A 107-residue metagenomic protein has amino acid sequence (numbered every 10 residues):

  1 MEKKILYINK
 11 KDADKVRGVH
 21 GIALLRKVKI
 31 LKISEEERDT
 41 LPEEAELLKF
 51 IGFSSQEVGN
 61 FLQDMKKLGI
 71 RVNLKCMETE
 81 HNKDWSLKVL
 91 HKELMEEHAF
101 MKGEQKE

Functional and structural regions predicted by a protein language model:
M1-K4, L41-E46, R71: Glycine-rich, often proline-containing surface loops adjacent to acidic residues and nearby aromatics that form
M1-S34, F100-M101, Q105-E107: N-terminal, charge-rich interaction modules
K11-V19, D39-E43, N73: Generic detector of short, locally flexible boundary/turn motifs and exposed helical patches
D14-K15, V58-E104: Helix-rich interaction surfaces within compact, conserved domain-sized segments that mediate assembly or partner
K27, E36-R38, M77-K83: Short coil/turn motifs at helix boundaries and re-entrant loops, enriched in small/polar and proline residues
K29-N60: Short, intrinsically disordered low-complexity segments
